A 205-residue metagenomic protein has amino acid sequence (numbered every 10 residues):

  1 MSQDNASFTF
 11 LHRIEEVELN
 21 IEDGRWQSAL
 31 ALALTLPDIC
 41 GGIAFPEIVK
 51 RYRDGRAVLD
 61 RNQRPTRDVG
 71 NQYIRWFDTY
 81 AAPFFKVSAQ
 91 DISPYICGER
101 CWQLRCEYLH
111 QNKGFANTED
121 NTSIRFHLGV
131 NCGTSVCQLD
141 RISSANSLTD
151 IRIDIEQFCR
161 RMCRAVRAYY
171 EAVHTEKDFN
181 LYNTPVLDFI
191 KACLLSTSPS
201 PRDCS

Functional and structural regions predicted by a protein language model:
M1-L30: Charged alpha-helical initiation segments
I14, E18, C40, L109-N112: A structural signal for well-ordered alpha-helices, especially hydrophobic packing surfaces of coiled-coils
W26, L30, G42-Y52, H110 (+1 more regions): Short, solvent-exposed secondary-structure capping/transition elements
P37-S93: Flexible secondary-structure boundary motifs
G70-L194: Long, charged low-complexity segments
P199-S205: Single conserved hydrophobic/aromatic residue that forms the stacking wall/gate of nucleotide- or nucleobase-binding
